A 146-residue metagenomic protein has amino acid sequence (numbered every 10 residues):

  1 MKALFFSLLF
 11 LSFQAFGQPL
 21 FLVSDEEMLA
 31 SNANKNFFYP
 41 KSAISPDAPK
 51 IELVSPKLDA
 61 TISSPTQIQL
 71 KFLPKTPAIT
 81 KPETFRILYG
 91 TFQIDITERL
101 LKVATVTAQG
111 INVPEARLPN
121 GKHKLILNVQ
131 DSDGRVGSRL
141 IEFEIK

Functional and structural regions predicted by a protein language model:
S12-Q14: N-terminal signal peptide c-region/cleavage motif recognized by signal peptidases
Q18-T66, L73: Short, compositionally biased P/S/T/A/G/V-rich stretches that sit at domain boundaries
K75-I87: Solvent-exposed loop/turn segments flanking beta-strands in beta-repeat/beta-sandwich domains
V103-N112: Aromatic sugar-binding surface patches on proteins that engage polysaccharides or sugar-phosphate polymers
E115-K122: Surface-exposed, short loops/turns at beta-strand junctions within beta-sandwich domains
E142-K146: Short beta-strand edge segments in extracellular beta-sheet folds
